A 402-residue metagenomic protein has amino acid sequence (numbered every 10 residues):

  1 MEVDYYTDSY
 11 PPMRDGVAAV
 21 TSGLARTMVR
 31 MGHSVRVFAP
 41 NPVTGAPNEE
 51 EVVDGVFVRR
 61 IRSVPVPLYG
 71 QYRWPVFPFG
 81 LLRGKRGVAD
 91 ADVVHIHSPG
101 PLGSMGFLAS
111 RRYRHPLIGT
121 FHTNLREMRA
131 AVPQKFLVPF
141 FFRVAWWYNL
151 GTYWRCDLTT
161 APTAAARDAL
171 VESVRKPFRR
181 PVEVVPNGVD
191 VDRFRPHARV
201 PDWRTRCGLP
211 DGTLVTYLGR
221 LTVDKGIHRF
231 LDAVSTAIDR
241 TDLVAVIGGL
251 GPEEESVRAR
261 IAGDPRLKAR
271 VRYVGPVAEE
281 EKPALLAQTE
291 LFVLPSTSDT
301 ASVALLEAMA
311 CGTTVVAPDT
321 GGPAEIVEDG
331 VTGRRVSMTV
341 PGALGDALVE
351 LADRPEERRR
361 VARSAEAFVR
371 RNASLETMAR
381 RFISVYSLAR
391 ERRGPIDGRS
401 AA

Functional and structural regions predicted by a protein language model:
M1-F57, A89, E376, S387 (+2 more regions): N-terminal subdomain of nucleotide-sugar transferases
A19, T213-T236, P252-S256, G342: A conserved mid-protein helix/loop that constitutes part of the nucleotide-sugar donor-binding site
V88, Y153, P276-V277, A284-T289: Short alpha-helical donor nucleotide-sugar binding micro-motif in glycosyltransferases
A165, G188: Carbohydrate-associated surface elements
V257-V277: Nucleotide-activated donor-binding/catalytic signature segment of Leloir-type glycosyltransferases, i.e., the conserved
T297: Aromatic "clamp/platform" in nucleotide-sugar-dependent glycosyltransferases that forms part of the donor/acceptor
T314-A317: Short hydrophobic beta-strand element within catalytic cores of glycosyltransferases and related nucleotide-activated
D329-G330, R334-P341, E350-P355: Conserved acidic donor-binding segment of nucleotide-sugar-dependent glycosyltransferases
